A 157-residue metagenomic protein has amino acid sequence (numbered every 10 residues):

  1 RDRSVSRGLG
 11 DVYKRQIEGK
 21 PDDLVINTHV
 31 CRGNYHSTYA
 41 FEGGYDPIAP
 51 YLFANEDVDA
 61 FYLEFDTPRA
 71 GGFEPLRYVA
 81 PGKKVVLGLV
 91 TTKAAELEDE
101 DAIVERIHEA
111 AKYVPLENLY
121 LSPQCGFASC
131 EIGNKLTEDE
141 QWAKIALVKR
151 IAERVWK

Functional and structural regions predicted by a protein language model:
D2-Y13: Single conserved hydrophobic/aromatic residue that forms the stacking wall/gate of nucleotide- or nucleobase-binding
S4, H29, S122: Short glycine- and Lys/Arg-enriched binding-loop motifs that mark or flank ligand-binding interfaces
G19: TRNA-recognition modules of translation machinery and tRNA-sensing kinases, especially anticodon-binding
D22-Y35: Aromatic-lined carbohydrate-recognition surfaces of secreted/lumenal glycan-active proteins
G33, P47-K157: Catalytic-face loop-and-helix region of soluble metabolic enzyme cores
A40-G44: Ligand-binding pockets and gating/stacking loops
